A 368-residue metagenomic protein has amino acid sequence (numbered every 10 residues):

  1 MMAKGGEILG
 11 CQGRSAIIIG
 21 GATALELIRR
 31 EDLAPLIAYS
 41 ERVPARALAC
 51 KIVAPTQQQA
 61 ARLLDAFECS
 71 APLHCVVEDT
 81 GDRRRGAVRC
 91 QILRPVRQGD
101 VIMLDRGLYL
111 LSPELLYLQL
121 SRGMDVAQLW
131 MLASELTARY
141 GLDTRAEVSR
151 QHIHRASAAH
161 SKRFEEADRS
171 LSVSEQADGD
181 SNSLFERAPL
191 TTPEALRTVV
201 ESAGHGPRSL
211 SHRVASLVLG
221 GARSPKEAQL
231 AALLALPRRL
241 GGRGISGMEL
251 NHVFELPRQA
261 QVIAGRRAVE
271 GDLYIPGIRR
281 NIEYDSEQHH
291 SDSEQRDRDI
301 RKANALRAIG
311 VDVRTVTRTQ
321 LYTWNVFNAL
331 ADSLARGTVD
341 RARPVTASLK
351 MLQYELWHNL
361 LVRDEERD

Functional and structural regions predicted by a protein language model:
M1-P207, V345-A347, Y354-D368: Short gly/ser-rich loop at a beta-strand->alpha-helix junction or flexible surface loop bordering the NTP-binding
G179-D368: Surface segments flanking catalytic/ligand-binding clefts of nucleic-acid enzymes
